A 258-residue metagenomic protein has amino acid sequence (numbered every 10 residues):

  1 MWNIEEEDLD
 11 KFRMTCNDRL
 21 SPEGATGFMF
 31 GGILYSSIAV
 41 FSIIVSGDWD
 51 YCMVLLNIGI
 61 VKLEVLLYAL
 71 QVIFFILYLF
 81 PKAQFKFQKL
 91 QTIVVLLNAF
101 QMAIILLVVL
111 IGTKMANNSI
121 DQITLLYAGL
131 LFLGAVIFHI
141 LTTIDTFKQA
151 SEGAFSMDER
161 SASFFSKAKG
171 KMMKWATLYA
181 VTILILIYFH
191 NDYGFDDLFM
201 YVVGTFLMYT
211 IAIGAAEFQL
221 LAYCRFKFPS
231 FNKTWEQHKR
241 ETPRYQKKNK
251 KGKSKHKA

Functional and structural regions predicted by a protein language model:
M1-G31, V45, F226-A258: N-terminal juxtamembrane cytosolic/stromal segments of multi-pass membrane proteins
W2, V65-L79, A135-F155, Q219: Membrane-water interface of transmembrane alpha-helices
I38-I43, M102-T124, A176-Y201: Alpha-helical transmembrane segments and their membrane-interface junctions in multi-pass membrane proteins
Y51-E64, I120-L141, G204-Y209: Alpha-helical transmembrane segments
G59-K62, Q88-I105, A128, S163-W175: Transmembrane alpha-helical segments of multi-pass membrane proteins
F74, T92-S119, N249-G252: C-terminal halves and exits of single transmembrane alpha-helices
I104-S166: Membrane-proximal helix-loop-helix units in multi-pass membrane proteins
K171-A258: C-terminal transmembrane-bundle signature of multipass membrane proteins, characterized by strong activation on
